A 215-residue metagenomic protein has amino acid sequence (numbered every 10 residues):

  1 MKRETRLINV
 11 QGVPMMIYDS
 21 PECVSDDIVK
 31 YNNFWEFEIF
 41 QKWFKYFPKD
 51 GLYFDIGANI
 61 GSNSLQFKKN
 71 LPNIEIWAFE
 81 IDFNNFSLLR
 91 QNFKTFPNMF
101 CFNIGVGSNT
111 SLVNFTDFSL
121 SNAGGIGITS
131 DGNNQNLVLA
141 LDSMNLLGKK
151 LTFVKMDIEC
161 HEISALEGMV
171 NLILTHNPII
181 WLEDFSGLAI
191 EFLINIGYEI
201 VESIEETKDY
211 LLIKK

Functional and structural regions predicted by a protein language model:
M1-F100, M144-L147, I194-I196, E202-K215: S-adenosyl-L-methionine
K30-F54, L112-N114, G125-H176, G187-F192: Short internal loop-to-helix segment that lines adenine-nucleotide cofactor pockets
A58, V106-S108, I158, D184: Hydrophobic pocket-lining residues within nucleotide cofactor-binding pockets
S62, F83-N84, S121, C160-S164 (+2 more regions): Short alpha-helical
P72-I74, H176-I179: A short helix->loop->beta-strand "cap" motif at the edges of active sites that frequently abuts
A78, N103, K155-M156, W181-D184: Short beta-strand segments
R90-L120: Core alpha/beta nucleotide-donor-binding catalytic domains of modification enzymes
W181, S186-G197: C-terminal substrate-binding/active-site "lid" region of AdoMet-derived donor-dependent transferases
